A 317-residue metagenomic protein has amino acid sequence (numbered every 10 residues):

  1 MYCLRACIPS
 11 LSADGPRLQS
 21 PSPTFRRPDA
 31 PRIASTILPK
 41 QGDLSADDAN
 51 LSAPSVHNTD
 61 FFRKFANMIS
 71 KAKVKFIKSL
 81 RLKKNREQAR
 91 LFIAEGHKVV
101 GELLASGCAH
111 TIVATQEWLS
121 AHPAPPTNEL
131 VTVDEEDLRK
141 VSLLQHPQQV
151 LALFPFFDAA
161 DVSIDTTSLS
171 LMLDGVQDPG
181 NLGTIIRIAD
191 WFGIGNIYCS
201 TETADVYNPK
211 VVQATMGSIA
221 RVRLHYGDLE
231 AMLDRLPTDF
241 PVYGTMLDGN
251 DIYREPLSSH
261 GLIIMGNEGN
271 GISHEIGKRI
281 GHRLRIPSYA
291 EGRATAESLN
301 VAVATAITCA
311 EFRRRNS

Functional and structural regions predicted by a protein language model:
D14, D47-D60: Short, low-complexity, charge-dense intrinsically disordered segments
K64-W118, A204: Boundary-proximal intrinsically disordered activation/regulatory segments immediately upstream of a helical core
G96, Q177-I185, A296-A304: Amphipathic alpha-helical repeat scaffolds
A105, D158, V162-N250: RNA substrate-binding interface of SAM-dependent RNA methyltransferases
T132-L151: Glycine/small-residue-rich loop that forms an oxyanion/phosphate-binding "nest" at active or ligand-binding sites
A152, W191, V206-S218, H274 (+1 more regions): Structured adenosyl-cofactor binding patch, chiefly the S-adenosyl-L-methionine
G244-A296: Active-site/ligand-binding-proximal alpha/beta "capping" segment
